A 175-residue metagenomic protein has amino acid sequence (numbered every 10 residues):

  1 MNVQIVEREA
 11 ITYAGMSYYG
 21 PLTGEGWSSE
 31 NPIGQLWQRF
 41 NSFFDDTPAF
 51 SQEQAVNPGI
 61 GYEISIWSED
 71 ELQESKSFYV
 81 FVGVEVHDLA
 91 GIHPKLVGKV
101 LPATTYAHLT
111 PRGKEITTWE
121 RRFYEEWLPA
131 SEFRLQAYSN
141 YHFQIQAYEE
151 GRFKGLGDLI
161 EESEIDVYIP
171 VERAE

Functional and structural regions predicted by a protein language model:
M1-E175: A solvent-exposed interaction/effector surface
